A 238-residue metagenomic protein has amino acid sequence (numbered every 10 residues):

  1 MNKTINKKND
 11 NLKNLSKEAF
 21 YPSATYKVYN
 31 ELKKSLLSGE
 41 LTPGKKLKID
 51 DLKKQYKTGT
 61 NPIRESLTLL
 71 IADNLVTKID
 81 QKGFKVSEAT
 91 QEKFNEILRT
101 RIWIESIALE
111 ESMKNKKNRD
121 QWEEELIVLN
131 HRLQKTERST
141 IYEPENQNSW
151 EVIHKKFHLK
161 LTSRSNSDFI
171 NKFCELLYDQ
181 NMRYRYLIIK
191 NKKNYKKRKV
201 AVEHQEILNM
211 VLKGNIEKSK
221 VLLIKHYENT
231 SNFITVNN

Functional and structural regions predicted by a protein language model:
M1-K114, N118, V236-N238: Short linear motifs at protein or domain termini
K7-K17, N118-Q121, R138-N146, K190-N194: Short helix-coil transition/hinge motifs at the ends and kinks of transmembrane helices, capturing the brief
S23, N148, Y195-K199: Short helix-capping and inter-helix turn/linker motifs at the boundaries of alpha-helical repeat units
Y26, I102, I127, R198-V202: Amphipathic alpha-helical repeat elements characteristic of tetratricopeptide repeat
L36, S112, E137-T140, R164-S165 (+2 more regions): Hydrophobic residues in alpha-helical segments
Q55, N191-N238: C-terminal regulatory/effector modules of DNA-binding transcriptional regulators
T90-Q91, I188-K190: Short alpha-helical transmembrane interface motifs in multi-pass membrane proteins
R119-Y186, E203-N209, K218-N229: Conserved amphipathic alpha-helical segments that form helical-bundle/coiled-coil interaction surfaces
